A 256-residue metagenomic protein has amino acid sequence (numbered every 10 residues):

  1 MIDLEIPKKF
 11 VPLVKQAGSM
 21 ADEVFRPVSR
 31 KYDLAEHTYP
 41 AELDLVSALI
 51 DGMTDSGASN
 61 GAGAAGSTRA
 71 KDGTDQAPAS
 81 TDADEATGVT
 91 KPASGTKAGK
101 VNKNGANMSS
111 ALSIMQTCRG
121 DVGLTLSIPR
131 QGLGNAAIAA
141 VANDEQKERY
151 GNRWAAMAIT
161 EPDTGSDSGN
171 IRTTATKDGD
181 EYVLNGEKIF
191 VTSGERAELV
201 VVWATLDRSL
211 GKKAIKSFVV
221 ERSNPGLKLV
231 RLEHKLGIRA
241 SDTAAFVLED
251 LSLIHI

Functional and structural regions predicted by a protein language model:
M1-I128, R149: Amphipathic, small/basic residue-rich leader segments at the start of a protein or domain
T96, I114-M115, V122-E145, G165-S168: N-terminal glycine-rich flavin-associated loop
N102, S127, D163-S166, F190-S193 (+2 more regions): Short Gly/Pro-enriched turn/cap motifs at secondary-structure boundaries
N152-E161: A short, Trp-centered hydrophobic/proline-enriched beta-strand micro-motif
A175-T176: A structural signal for short hydrophobic beta-strand segments in well-ordered beta-sheet cores
E181, N185-K228: A short core secondary-structure module
P225-D250: Flexible, small-/acidic-enriched active-site or ligand-binding loops
I254-I256: Conserved small/polar residues in nucleotide/adenosyl-binding loops
